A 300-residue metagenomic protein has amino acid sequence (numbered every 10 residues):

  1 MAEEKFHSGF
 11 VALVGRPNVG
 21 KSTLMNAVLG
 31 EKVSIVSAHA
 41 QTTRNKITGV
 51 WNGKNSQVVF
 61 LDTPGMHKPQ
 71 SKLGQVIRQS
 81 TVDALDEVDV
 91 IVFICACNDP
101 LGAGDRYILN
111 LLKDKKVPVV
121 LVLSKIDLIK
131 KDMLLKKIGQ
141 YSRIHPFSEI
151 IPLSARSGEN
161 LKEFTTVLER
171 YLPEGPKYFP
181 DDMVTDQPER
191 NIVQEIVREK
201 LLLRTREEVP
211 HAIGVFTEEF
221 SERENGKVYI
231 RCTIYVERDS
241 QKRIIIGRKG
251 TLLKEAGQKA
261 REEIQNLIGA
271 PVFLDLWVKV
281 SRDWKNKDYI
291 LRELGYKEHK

Functional and structural regions predicted by a protein language model:
M1-V90, C95, I234: Conserved G1/Walker A P-loop phosphate-binding module
G20, N160, L252: Conserved glycine(s) of the Walker
E31, V50-K54, P69, A84 (+10 more regions): Conserved, well-folded catalytic cores of nucleic-acid-processing and energy-transducing macromolecular machines
T43, H67-K68, P100-L101, I129-K130 (+1 more regions): Catalytic P-loop NTPase motifs of RecA-like helicase/translocase cores
N52-Q57, V76-I150, S221-E224: Conserved C-terminal guanine-recognition region of P-loop GTPase G domains, centered on the G4
D62, S124, S154: Active-site glycine-centered loops adjacent to acidic/histidine catalytic or metal-binding residues that shape
V117-P118, D127-E189: Canonical P-loop GTPase G-domain recognition
E189-K300: P-loop NTP-binding site
